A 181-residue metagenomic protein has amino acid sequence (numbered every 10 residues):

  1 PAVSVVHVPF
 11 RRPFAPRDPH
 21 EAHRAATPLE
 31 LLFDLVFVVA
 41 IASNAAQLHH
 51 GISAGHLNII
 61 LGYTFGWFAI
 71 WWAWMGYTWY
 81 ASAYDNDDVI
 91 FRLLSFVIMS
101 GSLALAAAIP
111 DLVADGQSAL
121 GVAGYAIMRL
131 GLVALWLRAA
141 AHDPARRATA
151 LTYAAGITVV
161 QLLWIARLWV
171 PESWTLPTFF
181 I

Functional and structural regions predicted by a protein language model:
A2-I181: Multi-pass alpha-helical transmembrane bundle typical of ion/small-solute transporters and intramembrane aspartyl
